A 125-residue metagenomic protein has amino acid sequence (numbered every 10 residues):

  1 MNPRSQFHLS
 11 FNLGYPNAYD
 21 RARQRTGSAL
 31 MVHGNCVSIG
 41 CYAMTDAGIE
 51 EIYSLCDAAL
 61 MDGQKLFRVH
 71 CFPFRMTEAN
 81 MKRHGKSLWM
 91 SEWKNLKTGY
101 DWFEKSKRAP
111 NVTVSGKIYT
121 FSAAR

Functional and structural regions predicted by a protein language model:
M1-A124: Exported/periplasmic cell-wall-interacting domains
